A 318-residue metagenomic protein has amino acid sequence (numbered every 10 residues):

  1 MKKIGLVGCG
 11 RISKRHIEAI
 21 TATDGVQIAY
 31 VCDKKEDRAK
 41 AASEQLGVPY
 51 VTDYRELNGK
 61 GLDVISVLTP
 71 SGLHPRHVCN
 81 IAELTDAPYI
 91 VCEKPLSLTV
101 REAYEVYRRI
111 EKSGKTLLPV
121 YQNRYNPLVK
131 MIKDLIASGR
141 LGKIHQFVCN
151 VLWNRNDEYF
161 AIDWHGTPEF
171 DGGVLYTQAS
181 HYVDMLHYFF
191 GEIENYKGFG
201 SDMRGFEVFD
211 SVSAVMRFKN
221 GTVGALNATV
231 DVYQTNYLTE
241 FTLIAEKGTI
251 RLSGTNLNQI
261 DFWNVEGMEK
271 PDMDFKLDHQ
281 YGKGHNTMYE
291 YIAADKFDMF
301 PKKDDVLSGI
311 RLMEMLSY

Functional and structural regions predicted by a protein language model:
M1-L46: N-terminal Rossmann-like dinucleotide-binding module
H16, L46-R109: Beta-loop-alpha module in the N-terminal Rossmann-like domain of NAD(P)-dependent dehydrogenases, especially those
T52, V91-C92, L117-P119, L226 (+1 more regions): Hydrophobic residues in well-ordered beta-strands that form the structural core
V64-T69, K219, E290-Y318: C-terminal helix-rich "cap/oligomerization" subdomain common to oxidoreductases
A103-N123, G142-V148: Rossmann-fold dehydrogenase core element
N123-G205: Predominantly a Rossmann-like dinucleotide-binding segment in NAD(P)-dependent oxidoreductases
T177, V183-L257, N286-D298: Contiguous beta-strand/loop segments that form the cofactor/metal-binding neighborhood of enzyme cores
F275-E290, P301-D304: Active-site loop of classical SDR/Rossmann-like NAD(P)-dependent oxidoreductases, centered on the catalytic Tyr-X3-Lys
